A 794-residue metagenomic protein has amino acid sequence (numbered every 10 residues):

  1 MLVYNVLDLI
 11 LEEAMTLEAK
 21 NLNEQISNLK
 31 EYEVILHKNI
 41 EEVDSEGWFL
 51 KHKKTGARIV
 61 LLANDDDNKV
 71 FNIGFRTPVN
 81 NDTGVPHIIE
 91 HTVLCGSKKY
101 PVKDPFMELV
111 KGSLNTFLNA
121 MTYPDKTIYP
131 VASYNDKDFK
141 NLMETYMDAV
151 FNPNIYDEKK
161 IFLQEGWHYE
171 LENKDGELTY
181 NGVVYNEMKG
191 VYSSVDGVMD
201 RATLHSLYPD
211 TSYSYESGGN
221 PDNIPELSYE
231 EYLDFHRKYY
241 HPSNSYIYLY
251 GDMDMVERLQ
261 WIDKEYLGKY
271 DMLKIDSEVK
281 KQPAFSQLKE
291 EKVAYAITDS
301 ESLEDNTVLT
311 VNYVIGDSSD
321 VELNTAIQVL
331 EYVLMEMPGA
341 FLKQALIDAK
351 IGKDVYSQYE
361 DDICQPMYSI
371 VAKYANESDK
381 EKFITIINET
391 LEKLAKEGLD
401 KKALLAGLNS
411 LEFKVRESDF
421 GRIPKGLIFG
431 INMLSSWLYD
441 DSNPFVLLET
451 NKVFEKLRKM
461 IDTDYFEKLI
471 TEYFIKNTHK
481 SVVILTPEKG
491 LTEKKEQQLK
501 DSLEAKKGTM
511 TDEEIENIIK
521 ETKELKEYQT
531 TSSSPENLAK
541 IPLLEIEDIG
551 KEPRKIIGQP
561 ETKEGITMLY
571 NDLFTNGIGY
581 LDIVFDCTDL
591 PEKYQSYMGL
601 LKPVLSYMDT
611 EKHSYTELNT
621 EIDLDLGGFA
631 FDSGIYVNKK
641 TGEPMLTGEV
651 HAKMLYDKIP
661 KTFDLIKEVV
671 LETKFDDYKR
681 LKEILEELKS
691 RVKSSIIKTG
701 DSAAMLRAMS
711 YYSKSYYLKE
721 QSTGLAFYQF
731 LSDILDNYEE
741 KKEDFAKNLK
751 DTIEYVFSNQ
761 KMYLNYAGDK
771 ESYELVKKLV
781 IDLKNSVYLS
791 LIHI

Functional and structural regions predicted by a protein language model:
L2-F106, P130-Y134, E144, S193 (+8 more regions): His/Glu-rich zincin catalytic helix
N68-P78, D104-N152, K159-E170, G197-D222 (+7 more regions): M16 family metallopeptidases and their MPP-like homologs
L171-D175: Short, exposed interaction segments that mediate macromolecular assembly or regulatory contacts
K189-G190: Helix-loop-helix module between adjacent transmembrane segments
M199, I224-H236, K741-I753: Structured alpha-helical segments in the cores of large, soluble enzyme domains
